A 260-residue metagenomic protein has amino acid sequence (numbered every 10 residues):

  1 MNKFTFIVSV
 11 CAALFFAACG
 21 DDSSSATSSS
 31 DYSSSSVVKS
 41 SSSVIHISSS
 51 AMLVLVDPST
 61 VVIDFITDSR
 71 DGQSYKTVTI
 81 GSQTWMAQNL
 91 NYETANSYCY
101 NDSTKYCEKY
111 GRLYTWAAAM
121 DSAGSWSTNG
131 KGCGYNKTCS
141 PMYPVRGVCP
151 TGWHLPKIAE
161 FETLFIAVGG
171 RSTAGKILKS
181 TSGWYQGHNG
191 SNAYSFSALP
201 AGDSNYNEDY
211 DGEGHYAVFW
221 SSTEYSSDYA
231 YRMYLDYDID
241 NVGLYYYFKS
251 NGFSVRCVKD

Functional and structural regions predicted by a protein language model:
N2-S9, A13-D64: Bacterial Sec-dependent N-terminal signal peptides
S24-S29, I47-D260: Conserved positions within compact, well-structured domain cores
